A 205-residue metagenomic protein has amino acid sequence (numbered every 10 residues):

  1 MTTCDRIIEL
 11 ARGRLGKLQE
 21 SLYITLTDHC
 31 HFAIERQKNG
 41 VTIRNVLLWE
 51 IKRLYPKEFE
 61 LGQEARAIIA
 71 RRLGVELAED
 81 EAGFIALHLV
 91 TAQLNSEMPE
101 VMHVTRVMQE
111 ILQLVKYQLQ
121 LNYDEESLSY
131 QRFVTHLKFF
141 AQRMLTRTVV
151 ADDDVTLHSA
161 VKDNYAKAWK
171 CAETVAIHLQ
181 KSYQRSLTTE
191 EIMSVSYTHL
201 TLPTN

Functional and structural regions predicted by a protein language model:
M1-L200: A cross-family "folded-core" feature that marks the main globular domain of proteins
T201-N205: A short, hydrophobic C-terminal helix/tail in secreted or cell-surface proteins
